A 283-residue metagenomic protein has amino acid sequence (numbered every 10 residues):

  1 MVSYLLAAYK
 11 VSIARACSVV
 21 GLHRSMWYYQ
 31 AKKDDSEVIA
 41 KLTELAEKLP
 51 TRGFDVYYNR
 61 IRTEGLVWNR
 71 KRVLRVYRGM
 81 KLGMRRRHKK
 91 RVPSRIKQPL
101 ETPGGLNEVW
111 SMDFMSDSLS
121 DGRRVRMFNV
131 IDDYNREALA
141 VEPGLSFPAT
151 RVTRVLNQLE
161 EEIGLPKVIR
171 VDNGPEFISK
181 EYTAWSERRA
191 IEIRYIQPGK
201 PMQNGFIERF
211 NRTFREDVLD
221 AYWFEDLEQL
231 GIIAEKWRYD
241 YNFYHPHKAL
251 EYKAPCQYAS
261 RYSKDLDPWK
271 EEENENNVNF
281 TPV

Functional and structural regions predicted by a protein language model:
S3-K10: Short, aromatic/basic-rich helix-turn unit that serves as a nucleic-acid recognition element
L5, C17, G21-V109, K200 (+1 more regions): Basic, flexible linker segments flanking DNA-binding modules in nucleic acid-interacting mobile-element proteins
A16-C17, W27, L42, Y57 (+13 more regions): Mobile genetic element proteins and their domesticated derivatives, centered on retroelements and DNA transposons
V67-I131, E137, T150-V155, E162-K167 (+2 more regions): Mobile-element integrase/transposase regions, centering on the N-terminal DNA-binding/Zn-coordinating module
R86-R91, I169-N173, R188-F206, Y222-L227: RNase H-like polynucleotidyl transferase catalytic core
V141-E142: Short hydrophobic alpha-helix segments
I163-S179, E251-C256: Acidic/histidine-rich, metal-coordinating catalytic segments
E187-I191, T213-V283: C-terminal domain-tail junction helix/linker
